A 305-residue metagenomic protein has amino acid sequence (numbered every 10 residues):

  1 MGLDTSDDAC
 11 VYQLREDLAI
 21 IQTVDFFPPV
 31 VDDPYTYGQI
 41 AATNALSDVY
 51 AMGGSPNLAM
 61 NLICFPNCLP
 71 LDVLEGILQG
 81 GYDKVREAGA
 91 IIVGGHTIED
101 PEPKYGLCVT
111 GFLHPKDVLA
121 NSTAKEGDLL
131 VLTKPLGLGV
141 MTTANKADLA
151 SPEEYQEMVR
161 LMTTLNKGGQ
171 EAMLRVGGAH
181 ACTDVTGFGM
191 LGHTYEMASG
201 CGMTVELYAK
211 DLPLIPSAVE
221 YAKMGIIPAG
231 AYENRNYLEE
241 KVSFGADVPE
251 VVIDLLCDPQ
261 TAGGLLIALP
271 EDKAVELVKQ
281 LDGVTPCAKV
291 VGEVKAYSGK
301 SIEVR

Functional and structural regions predicted by a protein language model:
M1-R305: Helix-biased detector of long, well-ordered alpha-helical tracts
